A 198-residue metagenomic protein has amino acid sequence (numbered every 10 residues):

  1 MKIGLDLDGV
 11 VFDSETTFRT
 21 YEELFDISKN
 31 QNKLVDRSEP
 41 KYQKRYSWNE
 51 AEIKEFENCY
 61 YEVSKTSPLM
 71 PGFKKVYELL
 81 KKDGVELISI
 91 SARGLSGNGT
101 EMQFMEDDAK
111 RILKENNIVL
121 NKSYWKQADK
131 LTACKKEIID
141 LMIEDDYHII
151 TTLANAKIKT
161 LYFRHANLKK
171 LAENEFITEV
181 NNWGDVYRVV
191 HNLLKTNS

Functional and structural regions predicted by a protein language model:
M1-E52: Active-site neighborhood of HAD-like aspartate-dependent phosphohydrolases
F12-S14, T20, S96-T100, L131-A133 (+2 more regions): Short catalytic/ligand-binding loop motif for oxyanion handling, primarily in non-cytosolic enzymes, centered on
S14, I90, F163-H165: Generic beta-sheet signal
E55-E62: Short glycine/proline- and acidic residue-enriched helix-loop micro-motifs that form flexible lids or anion-recognition
S64, P68, F73-A109: Substrate-recognition element of Asp-dependent hydrolases with the DxDx(T/V) motif
E86-I88, K122, L141, K159-L161: A structural signal for isolated positions on well-ordered beta-strands in alpha/beta enzyme cores
G94-L141, Y147: Substrate-recognition "cap/lid" segment bordering the active-site pocket of phosphatases
K136, Y147-S198: Asp-based, Mg2+/Mn2+-dependent phosphohydrolase catalytic module
